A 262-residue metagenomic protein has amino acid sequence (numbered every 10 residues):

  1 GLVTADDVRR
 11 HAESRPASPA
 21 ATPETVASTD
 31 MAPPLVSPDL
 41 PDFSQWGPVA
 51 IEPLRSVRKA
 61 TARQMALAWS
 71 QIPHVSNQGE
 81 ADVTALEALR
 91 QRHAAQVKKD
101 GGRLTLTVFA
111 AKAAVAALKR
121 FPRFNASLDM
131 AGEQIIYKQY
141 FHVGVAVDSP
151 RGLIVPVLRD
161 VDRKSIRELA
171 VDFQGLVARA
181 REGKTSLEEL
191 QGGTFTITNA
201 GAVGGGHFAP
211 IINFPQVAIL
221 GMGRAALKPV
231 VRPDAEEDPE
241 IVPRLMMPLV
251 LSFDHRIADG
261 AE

Functional and structural regions predicted by a protein language model:
L2-E262: C-terminal catalytic/motor cores of large multi-domain enzyme assemblies
